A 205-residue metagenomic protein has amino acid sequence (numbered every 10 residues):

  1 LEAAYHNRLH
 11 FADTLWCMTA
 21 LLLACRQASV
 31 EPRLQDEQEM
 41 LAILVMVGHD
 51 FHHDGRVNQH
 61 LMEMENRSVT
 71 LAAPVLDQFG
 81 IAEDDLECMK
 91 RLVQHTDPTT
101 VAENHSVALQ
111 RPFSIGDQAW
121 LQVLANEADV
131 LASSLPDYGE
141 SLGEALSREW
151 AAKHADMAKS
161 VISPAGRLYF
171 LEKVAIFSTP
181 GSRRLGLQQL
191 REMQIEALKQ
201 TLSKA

Functional and structural regions predicted by a protein language model:
L1-A4, F11, A20-L23, L86-K90: Domain-start "cap" segments at the beginnings of catalytic or binding domains
L1-D13, G55-V69: Active-site metal-coordination segments of metallo-dependent hydrolases
Y5, C17-E37, G48, H52 (+3 more regions): Divalent metal-dependent phosphate-bond-processing catalytic cores, especially two-metal-ion Mg2+/Mn2+ enzymes that act
H10, Q35-M40, M64, D85-M89: Short, conserved alpha-helical segments within structured domains
T14, Q38-V57, S68, R91-T99: His-Asp-centered metal-binding catalytic motifs of divalent-metal-dependent phosphohydrolases/nucleases
C17, L21, L71-V75, L92: Generic, well-ordered alpha-helical scaffold segments in large soluble proteins
T70-D85: Post-HExxH zinc-binding segment in Zn-dependent metallohydrolases
I81-H95: Short, surface-exposed recognition loops or helix-turn segments adjacent to catalytic cores
